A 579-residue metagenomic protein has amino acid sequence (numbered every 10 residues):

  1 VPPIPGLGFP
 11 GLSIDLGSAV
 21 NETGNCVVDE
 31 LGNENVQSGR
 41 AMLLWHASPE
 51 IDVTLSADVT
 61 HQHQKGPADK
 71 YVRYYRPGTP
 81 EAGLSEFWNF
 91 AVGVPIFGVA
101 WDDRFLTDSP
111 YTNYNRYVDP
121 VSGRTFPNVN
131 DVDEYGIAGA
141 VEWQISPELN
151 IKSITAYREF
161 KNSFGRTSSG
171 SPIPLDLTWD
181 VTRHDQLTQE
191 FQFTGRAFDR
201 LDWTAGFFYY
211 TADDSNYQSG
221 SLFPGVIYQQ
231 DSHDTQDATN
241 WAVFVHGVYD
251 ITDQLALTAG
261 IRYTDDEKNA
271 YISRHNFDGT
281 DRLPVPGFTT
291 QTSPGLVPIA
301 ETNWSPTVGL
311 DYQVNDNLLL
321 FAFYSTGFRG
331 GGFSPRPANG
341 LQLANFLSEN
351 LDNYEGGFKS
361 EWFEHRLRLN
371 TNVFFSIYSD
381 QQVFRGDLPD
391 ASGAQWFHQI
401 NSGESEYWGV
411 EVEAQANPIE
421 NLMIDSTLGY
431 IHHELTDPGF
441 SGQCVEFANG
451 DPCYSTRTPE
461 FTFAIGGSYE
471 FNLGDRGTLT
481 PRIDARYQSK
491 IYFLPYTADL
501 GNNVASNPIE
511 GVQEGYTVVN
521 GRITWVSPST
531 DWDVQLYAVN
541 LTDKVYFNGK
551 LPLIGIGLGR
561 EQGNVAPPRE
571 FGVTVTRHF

Functional and structural regions predicted by a protein language model:
V1-E30, P67-G123, T167-T178, N216-H233 (+6 more regions): Solvent-exposed loop segments that connect transmembrane elements
V1-P67, Y135-A138, D185, R196-Y210 (+3 more regions): Transmembrane beta-barrel wall of Gram-negative outer-membrane proteins
L44-S48, F193-R196, D202, F208-Y210 (+1 more regions): Structural signature of Gram-negative outer-membrane beta-barrels, strongest in the C-terminal barrel of TonB-dependent
E50-V53, E148-I151, R200-W203, Q254-L257 (+5 more regions): Repeated loop/turn-to-beta-strand initiation elements of outer-membrane beta-barrel proteins
V59-H63, R73, Y157-K161, Y209-D213 (+11 more regions): Transmembrane beta-strands of outer-membrane beta-barrel pores
A140-Q144, N150-R166, Q313, L319-R329 (+4 more regions): Membrane-embedded beta-barrel scaffold of Gram-negative outer-membrane proteins
L257, F375-I377, H398-Y496, T576-H578: Gram-negative outer-membrane beta-barrel transporters
I377, R486-A498, W525-F579: C-terminal beta-signal and adjacent terminal beta-strands/loops of Gram-negative outer-membrane beta-barrel proteins
